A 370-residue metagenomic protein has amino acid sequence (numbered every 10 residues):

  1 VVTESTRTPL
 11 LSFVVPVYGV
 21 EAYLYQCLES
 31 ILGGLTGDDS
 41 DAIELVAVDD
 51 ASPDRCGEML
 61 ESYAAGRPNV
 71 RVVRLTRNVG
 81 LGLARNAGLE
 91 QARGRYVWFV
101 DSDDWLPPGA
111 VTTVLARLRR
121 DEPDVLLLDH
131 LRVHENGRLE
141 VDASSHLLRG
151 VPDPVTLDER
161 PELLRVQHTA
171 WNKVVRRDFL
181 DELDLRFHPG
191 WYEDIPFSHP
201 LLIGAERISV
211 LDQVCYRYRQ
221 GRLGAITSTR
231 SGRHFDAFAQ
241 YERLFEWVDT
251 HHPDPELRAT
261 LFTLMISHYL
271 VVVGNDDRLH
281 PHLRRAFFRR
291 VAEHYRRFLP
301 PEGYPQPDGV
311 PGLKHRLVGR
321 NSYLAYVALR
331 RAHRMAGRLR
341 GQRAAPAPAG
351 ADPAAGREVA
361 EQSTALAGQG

Functional and structural regions predicted by a protein language model:
P9-S12, E44, P196: Cell-envelope/extracellular polymer assembly enzymes that use nucleotide-activated donors
V20-L35, M59: Short, well-formed alpha-helical segments that are part of the catalytic scaffolds of diverse glycosyltransferases
S30, D49-M59, R77, L106: A conserved acidic beta->alpha catalytic loop
D39-A51, R71-L75, S102: Short beta-strand/loop segment that forms part of the nucleotide-sugar
G57-R93: Conserved donor nucleotide-binding strand/loop of the catalytic core
L81, S102-L211, Y216-R230: Donor-binding/catalytic cores of nucleotide-activated saccharide and glycerol-phosphate transferases/polymerases
V97: Short aromatic/hydrophobic "clamp" motif used to bind/position activated sugar donors
L279-G370: Membrane-interface aromatic/basic loop that binds lipid-linked glycans or pyrophosphate carriers, typified by
